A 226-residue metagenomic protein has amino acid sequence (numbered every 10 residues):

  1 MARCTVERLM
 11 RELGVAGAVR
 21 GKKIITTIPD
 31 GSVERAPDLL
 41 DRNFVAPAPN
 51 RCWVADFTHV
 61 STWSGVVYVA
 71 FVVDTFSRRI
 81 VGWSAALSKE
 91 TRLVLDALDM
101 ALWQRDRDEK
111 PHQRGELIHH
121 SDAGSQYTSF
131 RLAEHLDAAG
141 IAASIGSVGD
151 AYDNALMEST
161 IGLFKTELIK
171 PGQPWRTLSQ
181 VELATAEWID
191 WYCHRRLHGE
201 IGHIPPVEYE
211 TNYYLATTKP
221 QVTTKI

Functional and structural regions predicted by a protein language model:
M1-I226: Charged DNA-binding/catalytic regions of mobile-element recombinases
